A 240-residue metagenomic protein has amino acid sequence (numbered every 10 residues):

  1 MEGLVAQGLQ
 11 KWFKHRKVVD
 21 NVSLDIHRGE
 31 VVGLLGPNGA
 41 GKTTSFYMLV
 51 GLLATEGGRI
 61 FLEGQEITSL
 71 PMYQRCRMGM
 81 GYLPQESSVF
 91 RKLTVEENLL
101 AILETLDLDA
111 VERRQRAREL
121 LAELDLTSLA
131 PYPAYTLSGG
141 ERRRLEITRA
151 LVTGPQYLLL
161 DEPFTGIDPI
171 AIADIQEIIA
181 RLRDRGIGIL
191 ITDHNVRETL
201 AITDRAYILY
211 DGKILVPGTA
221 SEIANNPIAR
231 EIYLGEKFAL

Functional and structural regions predicted by a protein language model:
E2-L240: Glycine-rich phosphate-binding loops of nucleotide-dependent enzymes
